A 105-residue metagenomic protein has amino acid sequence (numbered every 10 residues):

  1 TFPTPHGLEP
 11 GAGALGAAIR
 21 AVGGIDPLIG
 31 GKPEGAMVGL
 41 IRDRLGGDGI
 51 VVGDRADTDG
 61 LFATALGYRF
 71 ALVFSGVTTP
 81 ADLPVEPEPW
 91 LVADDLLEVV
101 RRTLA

Functional and structural regions predicted by a protein language model:
T1-A105: Asp-based, Mg2+/Mn2+-dependent phosphohydrolase catalytic module
